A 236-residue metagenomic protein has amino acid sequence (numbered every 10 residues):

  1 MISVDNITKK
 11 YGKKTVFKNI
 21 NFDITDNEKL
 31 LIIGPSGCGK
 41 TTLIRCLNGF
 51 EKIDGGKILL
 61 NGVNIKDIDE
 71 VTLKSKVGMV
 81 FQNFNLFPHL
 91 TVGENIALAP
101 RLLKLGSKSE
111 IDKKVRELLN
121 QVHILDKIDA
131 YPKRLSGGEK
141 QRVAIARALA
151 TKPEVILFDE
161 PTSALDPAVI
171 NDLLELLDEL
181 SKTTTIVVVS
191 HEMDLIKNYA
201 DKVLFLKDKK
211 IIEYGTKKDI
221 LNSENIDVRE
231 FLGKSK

Functional and structural regions predicted by a protein language model:
N48: Helix-to-loop junction immediately C-terminal to a conserved catalytic motif
I65-G78, L102, K108-S109, L180-S181 (+1 more regions): ABC ATPase NBD coupling module
Y131-L135, E139: Conserved ABC ATPase signature
A150-E154: A short, proline-enriched helix->beta-strand linker immediately N-terminal to the Walker B motif in ABC-type P-loop
I156-D159: Catalytic Walker B motif of ABC-type/P-loop ATPase nucleotide-binding domains
